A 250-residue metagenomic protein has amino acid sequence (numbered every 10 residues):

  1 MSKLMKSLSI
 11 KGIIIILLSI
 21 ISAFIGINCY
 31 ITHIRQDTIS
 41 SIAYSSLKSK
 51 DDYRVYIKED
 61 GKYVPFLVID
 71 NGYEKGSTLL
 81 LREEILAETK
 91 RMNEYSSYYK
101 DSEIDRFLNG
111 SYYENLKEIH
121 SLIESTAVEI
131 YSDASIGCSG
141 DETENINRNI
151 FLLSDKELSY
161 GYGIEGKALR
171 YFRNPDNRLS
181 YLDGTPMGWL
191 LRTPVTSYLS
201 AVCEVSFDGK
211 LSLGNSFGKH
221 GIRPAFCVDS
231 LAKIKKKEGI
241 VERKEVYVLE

Functional and structural regions predicted by a protein language model:
S2-L18: N-terminal Sec-pathway targeting helices
S19-S22, F217: Residue-level signal for mature regions of secreted extracellular proteins and peptides
A23-T38: Membrane-interface motif at the C-terminal end of an N-terminal transmembrane signal
I34-E250: Collagenous Gly-X-Y triple-helix signature in extracellular proteins
